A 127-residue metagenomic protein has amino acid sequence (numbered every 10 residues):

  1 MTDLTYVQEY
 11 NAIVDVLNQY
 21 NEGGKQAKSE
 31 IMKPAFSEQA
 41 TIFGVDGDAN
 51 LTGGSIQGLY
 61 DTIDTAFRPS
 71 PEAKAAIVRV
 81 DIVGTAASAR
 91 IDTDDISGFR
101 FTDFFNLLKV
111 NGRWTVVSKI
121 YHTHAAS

Functional and structural regions predicted by a protein language model:
M1-E30, P34-E38, S127: Short, low-complexity N-terminal intrinsically disordered segments enriched in polar/charged residues
E9-A12, T41-R100: Surface-exposed, charged secondary-structure patches
L17, K74-T85, V117-S127: Short secondary-structure transition/capping segments
F36, T93-D95, I120-Y121: Short beta-strand segments enriched in hydrophobic/aromatic residues within well-folded beta-rich domains
R100-S127: Short beta-strand edge/turn micro-motifs at domain boundaries
